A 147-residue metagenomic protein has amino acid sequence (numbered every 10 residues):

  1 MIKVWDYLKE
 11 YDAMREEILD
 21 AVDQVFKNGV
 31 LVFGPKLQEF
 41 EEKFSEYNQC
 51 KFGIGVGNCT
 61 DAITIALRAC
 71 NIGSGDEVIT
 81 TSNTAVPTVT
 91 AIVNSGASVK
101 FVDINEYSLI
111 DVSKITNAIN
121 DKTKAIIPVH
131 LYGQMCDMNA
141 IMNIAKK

Functional and structural regions predicted by a protein language model:
M1-V30, P35: N-terminal "arm"/small-domain region of PLP-dependent enzymes with the aminotransferase-like
L8, D20, P35-K43, Y47-G53 (+3 more regions): PLP-dependent aminotransferase class I/II
V30-E77, A91-S95, F101: Phosphate-binding glycine-rich loop
R68-K147: PLP-dependent aminotransferase-like
